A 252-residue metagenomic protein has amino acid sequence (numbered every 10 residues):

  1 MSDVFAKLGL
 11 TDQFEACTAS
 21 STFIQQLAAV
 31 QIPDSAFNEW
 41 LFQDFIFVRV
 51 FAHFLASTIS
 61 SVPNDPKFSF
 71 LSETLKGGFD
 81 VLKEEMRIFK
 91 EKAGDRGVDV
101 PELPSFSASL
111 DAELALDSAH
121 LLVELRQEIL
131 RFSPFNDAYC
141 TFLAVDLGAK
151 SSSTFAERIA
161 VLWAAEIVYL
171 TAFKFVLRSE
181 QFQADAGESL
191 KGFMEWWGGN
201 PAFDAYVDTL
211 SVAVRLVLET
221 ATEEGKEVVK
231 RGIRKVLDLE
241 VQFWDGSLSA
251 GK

Functional and structural regions predicted by a protein language model:
M1-I24, P201-V212: Acidic, low-complexity proline/glycine-rich segments
D12-Q13, I32-S61, D80-V81, A160-T171: Alpha-helical bundle segments that constitute or directly flank the non-heme di-iron/ferroxidase center
A16-S20, F47-F54, E85, F135 (+6 more regions): Amphipathic, well-ordered alpha-helical segments in soluble domains
T22-S35, A52-E73, G148-S151: Helix-loop segments that flank and shape redox-cofactor active sites
L27, T58-V62, D146-K150, F173-E180 (+4 more regions): Secondary-structure edge/capping motif, primarily at the C-terminal ends of alpha-helices and the immediately following
F68-A205, D238: Active-site-proximal alpha-helical scaffolds that flank and shape metal-associated catalytic sites
G199-I233: Long amphipathic all-alpha helical oligomerization modules
E227-K252: A cross-kingdom marker for long, charged
